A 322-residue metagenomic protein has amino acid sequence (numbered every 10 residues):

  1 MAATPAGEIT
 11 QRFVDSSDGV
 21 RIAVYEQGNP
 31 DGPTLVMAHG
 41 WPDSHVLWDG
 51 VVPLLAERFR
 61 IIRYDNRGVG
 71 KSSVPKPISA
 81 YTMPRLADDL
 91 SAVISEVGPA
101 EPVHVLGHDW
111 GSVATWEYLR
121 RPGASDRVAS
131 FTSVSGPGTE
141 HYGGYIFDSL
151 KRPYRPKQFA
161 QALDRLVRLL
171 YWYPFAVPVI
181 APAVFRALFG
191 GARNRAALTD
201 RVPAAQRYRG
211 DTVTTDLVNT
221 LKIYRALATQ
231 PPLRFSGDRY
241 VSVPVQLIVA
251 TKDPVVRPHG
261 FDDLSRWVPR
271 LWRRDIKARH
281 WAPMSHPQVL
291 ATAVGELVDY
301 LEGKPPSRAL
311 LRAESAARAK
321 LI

Functional and structural regions predicted by a protein language model:
A2-I9, V20, W41-D43, I62 (+2 more regions): Flexible "cap/lid" subdomain of the alpha/beta-hydrolase fold that forms the substrate-access gate
D18, D65, K277: Conserved acidic residues
A23-K71: Conserved HGGG/HGGXW glycine-rich cap/lid loop of the alpha/beta-hydrolase fold
Q27-G32, S44-V46, V69, Y81 (+3 more regions): Conserved N-terminal glycine/acidic-rich loop preference
W48-D49, R257-F261, P287-Q288: Conserved strand-to-helix beginnings and helix N-cap segments that scaffold or border functional pockets
V51, Y118, G260, A293-L297: Hydrophobic residues on the short alpha-helix immediately C-terminal to a glycine-rich phosphate/catalytic loop
P269-I322: Catalytic active-site module of serine/aspartate enzymes centered on a nucleophile-bearing elbow/loop
